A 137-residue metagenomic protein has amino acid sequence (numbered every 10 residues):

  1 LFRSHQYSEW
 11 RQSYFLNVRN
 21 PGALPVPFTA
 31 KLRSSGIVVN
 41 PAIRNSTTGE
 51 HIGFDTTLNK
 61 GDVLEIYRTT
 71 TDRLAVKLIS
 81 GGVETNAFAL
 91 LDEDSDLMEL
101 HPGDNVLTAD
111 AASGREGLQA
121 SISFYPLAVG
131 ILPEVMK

Functional and structural regions predicted by a protein language model:
F2-K137: Intrinsically disordered, low-complexity segments enriched in serine, threonine, and glycine
